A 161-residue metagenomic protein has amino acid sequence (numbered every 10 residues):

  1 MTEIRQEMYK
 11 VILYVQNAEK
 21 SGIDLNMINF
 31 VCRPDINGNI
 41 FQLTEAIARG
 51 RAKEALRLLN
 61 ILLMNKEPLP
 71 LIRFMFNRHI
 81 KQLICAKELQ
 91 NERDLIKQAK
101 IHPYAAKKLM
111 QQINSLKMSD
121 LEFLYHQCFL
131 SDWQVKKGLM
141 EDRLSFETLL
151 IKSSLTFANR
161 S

Functional and structural regions predicted by a protein language model:
M1, M118-L121, M140-R143: Generic detection of long, well-ordered alpha-helical segments
M1-E45, R49, W133-V135, D142 (+1 more regions): Non-catalytic interfacial helical region
T2, M64-E67, K137: Residues in soluble alpha-helical coiled-coils and helical-bundle/repeat scaffolds
M8, F76, Y125-C128, L150: Short alpha-helical scaffolding segments that buttress acidic/His motifs in well-ordered protein cores
I12, L56, I84, F129-D132: Structural signal for well-ordered, non-membrane alpha-helices
E19-F123, F157-A158: Small-residue-rich helix-loop
I96, E147-T148: Active-site lining segments that contact anionic ligands and/or coordinate catalytic metals
L109, Y125-V135: Short helix/strand-capping connector loops at secondary-structure junctions
